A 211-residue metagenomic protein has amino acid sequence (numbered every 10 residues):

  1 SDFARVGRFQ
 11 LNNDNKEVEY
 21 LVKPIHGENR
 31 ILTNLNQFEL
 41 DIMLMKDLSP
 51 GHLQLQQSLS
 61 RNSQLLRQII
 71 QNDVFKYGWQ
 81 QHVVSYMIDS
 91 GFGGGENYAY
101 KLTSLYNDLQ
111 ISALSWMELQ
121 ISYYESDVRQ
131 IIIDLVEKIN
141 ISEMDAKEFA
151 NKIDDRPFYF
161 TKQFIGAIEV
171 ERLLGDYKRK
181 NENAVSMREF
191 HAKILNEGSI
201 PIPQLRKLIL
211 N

Functional and structural regions predicted by a protein language model:
S1-N211: Long, His/Glu/Asp-enriched segments that create or flank divalent metal/ion-associated functional microenvironments
